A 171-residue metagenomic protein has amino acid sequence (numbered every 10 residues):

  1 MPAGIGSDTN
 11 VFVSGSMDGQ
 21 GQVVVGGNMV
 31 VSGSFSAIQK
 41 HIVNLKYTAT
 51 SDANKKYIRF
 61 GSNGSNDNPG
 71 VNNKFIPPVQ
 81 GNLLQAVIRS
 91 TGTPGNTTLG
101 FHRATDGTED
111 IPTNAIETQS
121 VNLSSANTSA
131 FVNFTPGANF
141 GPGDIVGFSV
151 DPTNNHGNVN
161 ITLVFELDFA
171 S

Functional and structural regions predicted by a protein language model:
M1-I42: Intrinsic low-complexity, repeat-rich intrinsically disordered segments enriched in small/flexible residues
P2-A3, G92-G95, H156: A short beta-turn/strand-edge loop motif at beta-sheet boundaries
V31-D67, T108-S125, N158-N160, E166-S171: Glycine-rich, low-complexity segments
N44, R59-H102, I145-P152, T162-D168: Beta-rich globular "head" domains
I88-P142: Terminal beta-strand-rich extracellular "head" domains that mediate receptor/glycan or other ligand binding
G137, T153-N155: Short, surface-exposed loop/turn segments at beta-strand-coil junctions that are enriched for proline with nearby
